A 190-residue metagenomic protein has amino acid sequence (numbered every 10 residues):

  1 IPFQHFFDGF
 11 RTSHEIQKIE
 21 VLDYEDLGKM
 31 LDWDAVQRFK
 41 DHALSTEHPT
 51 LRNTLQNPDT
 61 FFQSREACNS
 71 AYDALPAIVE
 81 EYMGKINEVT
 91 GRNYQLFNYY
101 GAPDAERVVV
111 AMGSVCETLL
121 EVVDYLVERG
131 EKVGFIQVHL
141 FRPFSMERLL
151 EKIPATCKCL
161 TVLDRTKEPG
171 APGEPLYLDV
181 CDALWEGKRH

Functional and structural regions predicted by a protein language model:
F3-N98: Conformationally flexible catalytic loops at phosphate/diphosphate-handling active centers
E80-H190: Thiamine diphosphate
